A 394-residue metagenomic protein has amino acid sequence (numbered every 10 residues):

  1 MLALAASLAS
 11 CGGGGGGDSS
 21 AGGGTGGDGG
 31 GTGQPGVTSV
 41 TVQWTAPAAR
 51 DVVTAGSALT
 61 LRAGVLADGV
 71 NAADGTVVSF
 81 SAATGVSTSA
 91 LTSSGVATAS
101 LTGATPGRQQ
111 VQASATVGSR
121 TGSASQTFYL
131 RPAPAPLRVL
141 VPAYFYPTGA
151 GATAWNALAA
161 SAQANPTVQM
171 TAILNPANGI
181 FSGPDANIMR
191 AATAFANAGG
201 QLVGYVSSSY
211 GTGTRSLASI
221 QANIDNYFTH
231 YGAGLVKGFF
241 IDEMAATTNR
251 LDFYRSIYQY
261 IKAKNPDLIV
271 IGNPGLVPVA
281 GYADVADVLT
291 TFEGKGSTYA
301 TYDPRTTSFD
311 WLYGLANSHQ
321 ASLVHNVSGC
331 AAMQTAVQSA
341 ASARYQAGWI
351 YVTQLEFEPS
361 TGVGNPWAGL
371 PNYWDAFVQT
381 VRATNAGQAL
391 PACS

Functional and structural regions predicted by a protein language model:
L2-T41, S119-T121, S125-T127, A133: Bacterial Sec-dependent N-terminal signal peptides
A48-T54, S81-T98: Low-complexity "stalk/linker" and mucin-like segments enriched in Ser/Thr/Pro/Ala/Gly
T54, L59, V65-V86: Short flexible loop/turn segments that cap and initiate beta-strands
A55, D74, S93, T105-P106: Surface-exposed loops/turns
A97-T105: Short, hydrophobic beta-strand segments
G107-V111: Exposed beta-strand face motif in extracellular beta-rich ectodomains
A113-A115: Conserved structural position at the C-terminal beta-strand of extracellular beta-sandwich adhesion modules
R131-S394: Glycan-processing catalytic domains of CAZymes
